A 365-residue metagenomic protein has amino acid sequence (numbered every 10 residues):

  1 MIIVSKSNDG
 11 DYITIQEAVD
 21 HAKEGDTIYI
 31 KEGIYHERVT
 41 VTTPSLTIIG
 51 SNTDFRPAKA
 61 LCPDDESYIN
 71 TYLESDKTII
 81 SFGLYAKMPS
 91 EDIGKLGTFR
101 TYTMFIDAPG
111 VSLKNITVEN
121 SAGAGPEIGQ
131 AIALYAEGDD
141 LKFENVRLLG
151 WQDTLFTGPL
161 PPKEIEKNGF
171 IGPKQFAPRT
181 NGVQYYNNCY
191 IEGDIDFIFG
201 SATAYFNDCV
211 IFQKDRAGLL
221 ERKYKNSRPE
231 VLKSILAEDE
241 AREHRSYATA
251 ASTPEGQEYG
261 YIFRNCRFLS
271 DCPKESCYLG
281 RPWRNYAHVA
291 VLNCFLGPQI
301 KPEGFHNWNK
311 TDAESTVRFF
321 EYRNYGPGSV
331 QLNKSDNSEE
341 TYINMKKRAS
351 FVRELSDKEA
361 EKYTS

Functional and structural regions predicted by a protein language model:
M1-S365: Sequence-level preference for short, compositionally simple segments enriched in small aliphatic or small polar residues
